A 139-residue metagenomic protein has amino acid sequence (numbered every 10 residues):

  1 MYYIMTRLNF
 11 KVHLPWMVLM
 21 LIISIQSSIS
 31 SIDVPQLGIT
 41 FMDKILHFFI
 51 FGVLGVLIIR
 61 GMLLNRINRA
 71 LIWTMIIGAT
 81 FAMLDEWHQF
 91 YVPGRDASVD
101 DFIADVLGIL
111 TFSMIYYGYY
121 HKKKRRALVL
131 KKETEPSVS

Functional and structural regions predicted by a protein language model:
M1-R60, T74: "…centered on the first transmembrane helix and the immediately adjacent amphipathic helix/loop
V34-F41, L84-V106: Interfacial helix-loop-helix junctions of multi-pass membrane proteins
H47, F51, D96-Y116: Alpha-helical transmembrane segments that form the membrane-embedded catalytic/substrate-binding core of multi-pass
G55-R60, I109-H121: Hydrophobic transmembrane alpha-helices
I58-N68: Juxtamembrane helix-break-helix junctions at the cytosolic face of small multi-pass alpha-helical membrane proteins
I67-M83: Membrane-embedded alpha-helical segments that form the functional core of polytopic membrane enzymes, especially those
G118-K131: Membrane-interface capping segments at transmembrane-helix boundaries
L130-S139: Short, intrinsically disordered terminal tails adjacent to the first/last structured region
